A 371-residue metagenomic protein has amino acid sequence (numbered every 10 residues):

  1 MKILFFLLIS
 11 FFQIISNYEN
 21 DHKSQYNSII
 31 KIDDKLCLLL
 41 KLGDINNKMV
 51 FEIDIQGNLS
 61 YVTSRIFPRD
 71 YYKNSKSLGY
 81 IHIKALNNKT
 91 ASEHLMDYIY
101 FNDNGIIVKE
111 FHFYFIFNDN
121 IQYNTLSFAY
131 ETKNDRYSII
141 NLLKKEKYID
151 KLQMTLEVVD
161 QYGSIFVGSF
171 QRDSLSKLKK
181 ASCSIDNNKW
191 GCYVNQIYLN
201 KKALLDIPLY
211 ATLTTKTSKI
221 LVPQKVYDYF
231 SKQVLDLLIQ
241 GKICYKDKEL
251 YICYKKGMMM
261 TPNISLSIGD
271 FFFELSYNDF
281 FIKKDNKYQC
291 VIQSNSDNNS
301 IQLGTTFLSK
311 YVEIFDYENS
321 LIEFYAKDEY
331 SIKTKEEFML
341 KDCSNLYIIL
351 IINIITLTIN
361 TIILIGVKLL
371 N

Functional and structural regions predicted by a protein language model:
M1-L8, N371: Classical eukaryotic N-terminal signal peptides for Sec-dependent ER targeting/secretion, especially the positively
Q13-N20, I32, L42-I45, F113-N120 (+4 more regions): Aspartic protease catalytic domain
I15-D33, Y100-L205, D285-S294: Aspartyl protease catalytic domain
H22-Y26, K31-I121, Q233, I239-I252: Signature of the N-terminal lobe/flap region of pepsin-like aspartyl proteases
L40-L42, K48-Q56, S60-V62, A211-T215 (+4 more regions): Short hydrophobic beta-strand that contains or immediately precedes a catalytic carboxylate
D54, I99, S127-A129, L156 (+5 more regions): A residue-level signal for conserved active-site and pocket-lining positions in enzyme catalytic cores
Y210-Y251: Extracytoplasmic, non-cytosolic globular domains
